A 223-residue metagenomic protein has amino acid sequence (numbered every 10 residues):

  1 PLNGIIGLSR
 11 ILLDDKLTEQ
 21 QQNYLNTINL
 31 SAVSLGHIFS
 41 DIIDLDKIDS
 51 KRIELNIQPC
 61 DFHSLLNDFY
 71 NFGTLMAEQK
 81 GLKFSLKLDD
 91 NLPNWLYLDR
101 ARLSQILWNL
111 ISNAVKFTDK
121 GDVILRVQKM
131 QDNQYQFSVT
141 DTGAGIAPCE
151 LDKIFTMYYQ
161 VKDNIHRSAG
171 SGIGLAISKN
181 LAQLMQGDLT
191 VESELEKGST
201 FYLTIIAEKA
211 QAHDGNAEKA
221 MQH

Functional and structural regions predicted by a protein language model:
G7, I146-Y158: Short conserved segment of the HATPase_c
L13-E19: Short acidic helix/loop segment immediately C-terminal to the autophosphorylated histidine in two-component histidine
L30-L35: Short alpha-helical segment of the dimerization/phosphotransfer core of two-component systems
D46-I57: Helix-loop junction within the histidine kinase core
Y159-G170: Glycine-rich ATP-lid/hinge loop adjacent to the conserved G-boxes
G174, S178: Short alpha-helical Gxxx[C/S/T] motif in the catalytic ATP-binding
Q186-E192: Glycine-rich ATP-binding loops of the HATPase_c
